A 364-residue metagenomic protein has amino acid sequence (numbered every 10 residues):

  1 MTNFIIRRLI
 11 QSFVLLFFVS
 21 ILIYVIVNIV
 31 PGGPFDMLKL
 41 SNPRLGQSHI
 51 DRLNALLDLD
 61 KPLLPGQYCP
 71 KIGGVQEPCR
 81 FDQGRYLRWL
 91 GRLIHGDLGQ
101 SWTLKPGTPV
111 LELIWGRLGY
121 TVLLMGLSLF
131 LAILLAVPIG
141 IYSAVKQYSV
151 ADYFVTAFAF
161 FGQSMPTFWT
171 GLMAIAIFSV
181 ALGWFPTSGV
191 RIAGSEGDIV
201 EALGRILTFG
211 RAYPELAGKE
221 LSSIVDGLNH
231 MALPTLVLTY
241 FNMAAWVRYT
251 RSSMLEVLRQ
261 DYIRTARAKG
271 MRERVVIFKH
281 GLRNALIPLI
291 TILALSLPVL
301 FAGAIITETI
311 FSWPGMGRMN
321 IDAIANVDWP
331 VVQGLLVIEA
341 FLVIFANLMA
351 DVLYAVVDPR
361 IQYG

Functional and structural regions predicted by a protein language model:
T2-N3, L118-L123, L127, L131-A151 (+2 more regions): Alpha-helical transmembrane segments of integral membrane proteins, especially multi-pass inner/plasma-membrane
I6-L16: N-terminal signal-anchor/signal peptide hydrophobic helix marking the start of the first transmembrane segment
L9, H49, L53, D82-L98 (+10 more regions): Hydrophobic alpha-helical segments of integral membrane proteins, encompassing both true transmembrane helices
S12, R117, T121, A157-S164 (+2 more regions): Residue-level signal for discrete positions within transmembrane alpha-helices of multi-pass small-molecule
L16-R85, L182-S223: Hydrophobic alpha-helical transmembrane segments of membrane transport/permease proteins and related membrane-embedded
V19, I23-V27, G32, G171 (+4 more regions): Juxtamembrane/transmembrane-helix interface segments of polytopic membrane transporters
L63-V137: An internal, D/E-rich "acidic patch" concept
S143-W184: Alpha-helical transmembrane anchor segments
